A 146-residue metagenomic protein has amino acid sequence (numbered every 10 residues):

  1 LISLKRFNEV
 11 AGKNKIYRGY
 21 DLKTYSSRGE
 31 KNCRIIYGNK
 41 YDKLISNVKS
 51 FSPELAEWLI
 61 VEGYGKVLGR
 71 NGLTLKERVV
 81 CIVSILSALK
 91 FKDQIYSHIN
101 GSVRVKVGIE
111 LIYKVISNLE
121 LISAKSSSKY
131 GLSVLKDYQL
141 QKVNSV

Functional and structural regions predicted by a protein language model:
L1-L75, R104, S117-V146: Acidic, glycine/proline-rich low-complexity segments that act as flexible tails and inter-domain linkers
E57-I60, L89-I95: Short acidic alpha-helix initiation/capping motifs at coil-to-helix transition points, especially at protein N-termini
N71, S84-L89, S102: Short, glycine/charged-rich beta-strand-loop motifs at protein surfaces that mediate ligand recognition and catalysis
E77-L86, I95, V115-I116: Short, structured motif recognition centered on aromatic/hydrophobic residues
S87-F91, L121-I122: Short Gly/Pro-enriched loop/turn and capping motifs at secondary-structure junctions
K92-N100, V105, Y113: Short conserved catalytic/interaction loops centered on acidic-Pro-aromatic/His motifs
